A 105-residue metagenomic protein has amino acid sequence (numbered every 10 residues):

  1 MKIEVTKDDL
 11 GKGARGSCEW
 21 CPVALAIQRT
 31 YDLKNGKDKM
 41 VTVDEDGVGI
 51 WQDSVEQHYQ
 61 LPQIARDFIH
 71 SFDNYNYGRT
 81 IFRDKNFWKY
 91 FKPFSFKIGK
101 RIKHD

Functional and structural regions predicted by a protein language model:
M1-D105: Domain-length accessory/inserted modules outside core catalytic folds
